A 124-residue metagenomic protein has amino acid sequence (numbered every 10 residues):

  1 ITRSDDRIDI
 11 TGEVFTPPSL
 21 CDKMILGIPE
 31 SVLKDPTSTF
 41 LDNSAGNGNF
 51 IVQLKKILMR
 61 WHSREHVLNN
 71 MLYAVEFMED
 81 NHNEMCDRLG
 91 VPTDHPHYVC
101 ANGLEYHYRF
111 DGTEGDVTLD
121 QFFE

Functional and structural regions predicted by a protein language model:
I1-E124: SAM-dependent methyltransferase catalytic region
